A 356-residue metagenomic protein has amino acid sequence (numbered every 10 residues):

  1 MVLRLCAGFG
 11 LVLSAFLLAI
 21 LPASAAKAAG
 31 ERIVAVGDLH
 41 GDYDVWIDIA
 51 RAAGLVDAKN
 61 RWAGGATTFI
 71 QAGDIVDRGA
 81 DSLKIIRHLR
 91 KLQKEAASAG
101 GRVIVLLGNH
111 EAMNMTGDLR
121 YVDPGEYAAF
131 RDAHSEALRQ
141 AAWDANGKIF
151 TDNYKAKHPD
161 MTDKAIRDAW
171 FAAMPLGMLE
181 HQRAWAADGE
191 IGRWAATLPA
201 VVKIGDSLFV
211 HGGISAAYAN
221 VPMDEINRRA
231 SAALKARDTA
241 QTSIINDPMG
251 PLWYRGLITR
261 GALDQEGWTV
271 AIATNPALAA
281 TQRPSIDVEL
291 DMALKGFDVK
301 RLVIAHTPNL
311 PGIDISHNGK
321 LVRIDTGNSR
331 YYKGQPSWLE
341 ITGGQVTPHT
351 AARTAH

Functional and structural regions predicted by a protein language model:
M1-L5: N-terminal secretory signal peptides that target proteins for export/translocation
C6-I20: Bacterial N-terminal signal peptides
S24-H356: Feature recognizes metal-dependent phosphohydrolase scaffolds
